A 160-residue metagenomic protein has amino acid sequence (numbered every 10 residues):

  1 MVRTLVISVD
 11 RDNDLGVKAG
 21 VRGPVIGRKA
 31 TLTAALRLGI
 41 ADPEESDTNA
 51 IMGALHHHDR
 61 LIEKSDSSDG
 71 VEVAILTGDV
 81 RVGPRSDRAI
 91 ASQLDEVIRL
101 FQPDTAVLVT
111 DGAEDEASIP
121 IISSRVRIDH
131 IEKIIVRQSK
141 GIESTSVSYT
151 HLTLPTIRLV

Functional and structural regions predicted by a protein language model:
M1-I128, I135: Soluble N-terminal domains of membrane-associated systems
G83, I131-Y149: Long, charge-dense
T150-T156: Conserved small/polar residues in nucleotide/adenosyl-binding loops
R158-V160: C-terminal single-pass membrane-anchor helix
